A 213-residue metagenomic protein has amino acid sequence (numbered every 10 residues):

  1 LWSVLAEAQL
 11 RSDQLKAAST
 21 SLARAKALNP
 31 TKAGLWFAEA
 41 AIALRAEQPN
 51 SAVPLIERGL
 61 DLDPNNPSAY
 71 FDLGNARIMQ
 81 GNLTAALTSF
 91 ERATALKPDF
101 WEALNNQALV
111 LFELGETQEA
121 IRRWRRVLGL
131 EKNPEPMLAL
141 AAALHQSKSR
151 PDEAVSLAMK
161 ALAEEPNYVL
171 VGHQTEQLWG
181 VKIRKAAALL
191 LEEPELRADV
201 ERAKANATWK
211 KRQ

Functional and structural regions predicted by a protein language model:
L1, A33-G34, P49, P67-S68 (+4 more regions): Helix-start (N-cap) detector for alpha-helical repeat units in TPR-like alpha-solenoids, especially tetratricopeptide
V4, A38, D72, N106 (+2 more regions): Canonical tetratricopeptide repeat
Q9, A43, R77, L111 (+2 more regions): Residue at a conserved register position within TPR or TPR-like alpha-solenoid repeats
R11-R24, R45-R58, M79-R92, L114-R126 (+1 more regions): Structural signature of tandem alpha-helical TPR/SEL1-like repeats, specifically the intra-repeat loop/turn
P30, P64, P98, L130-K132 (+1 more regions): Short coil turns that delineate tetratricopeptide repeat
R125-P134, L138-L170, E193-L196: TPR/TPR-like (Sel1-like) alpha-helical repeat modules
K160-Q213: Terminal, low-structured helical/coil segments at or just beyond the last alpha-helical repeat
